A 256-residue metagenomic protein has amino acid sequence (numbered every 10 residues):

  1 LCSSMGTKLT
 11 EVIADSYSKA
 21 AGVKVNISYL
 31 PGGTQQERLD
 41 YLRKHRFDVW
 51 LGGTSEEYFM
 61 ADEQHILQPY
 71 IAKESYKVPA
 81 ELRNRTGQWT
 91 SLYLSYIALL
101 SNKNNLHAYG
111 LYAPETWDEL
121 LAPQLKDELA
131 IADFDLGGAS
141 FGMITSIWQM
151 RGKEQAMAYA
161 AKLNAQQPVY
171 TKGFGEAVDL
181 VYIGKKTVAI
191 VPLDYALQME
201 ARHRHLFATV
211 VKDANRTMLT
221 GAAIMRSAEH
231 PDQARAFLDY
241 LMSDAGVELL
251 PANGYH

Functional and structural regions predicted by a protein language model:
L1-F59: Early extracytoplasmic/lumenal segment of secretory-pathway proteins
S4-E11, H45-K185: Extracytoplasmic ligand-binding site segments that recognize negatively charged/polar headgroups
I13, Q155, Y159, E229-L241 (+1 more regions): Short amphipathic alpha-helical coupling segments at ligand-binding clamshell hinges and other catalytic/signaling
V25-G32, L51, Q166-G173, T209-V210: Short beta-strand-to-loop elements that line the ligand-binding cleft of bilobed periplasmic-binding protein-like
Q35-L39, E57-Y58, W117, A177-V178 (+3 more regions): Short, hydrophobic alpha-helical packing/hinge segments within bilobed ligand-binding/sensory domains
E56-M60, Y182-I183, T187-L206, G254: A ligand-binding cleft/hinge motif common to bilobed small-molecule-binding domains
L100-N105, M218-Q233, L249-L250: A bilobed periplasmic-binding-protein/Venus flytrap-type ligand-binding module shared by bacterial periplasmic
D127-A132, L241-H256: Periplasmic-binding protein-like
